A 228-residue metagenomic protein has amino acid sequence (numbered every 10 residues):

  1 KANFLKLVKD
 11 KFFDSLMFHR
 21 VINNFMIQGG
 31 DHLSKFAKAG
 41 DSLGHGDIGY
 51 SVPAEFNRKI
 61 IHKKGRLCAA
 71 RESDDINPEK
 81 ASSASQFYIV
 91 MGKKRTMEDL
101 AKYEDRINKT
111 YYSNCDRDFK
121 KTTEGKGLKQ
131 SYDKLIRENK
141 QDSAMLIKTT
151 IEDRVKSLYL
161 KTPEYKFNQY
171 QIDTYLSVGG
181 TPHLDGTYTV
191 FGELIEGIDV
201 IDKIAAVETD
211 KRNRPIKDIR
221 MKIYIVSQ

Functional and structural regions predicted by a protein language model:
K1-Q228: Cyclophilin-like peptidyl-prolyl cis-trans isomerases
